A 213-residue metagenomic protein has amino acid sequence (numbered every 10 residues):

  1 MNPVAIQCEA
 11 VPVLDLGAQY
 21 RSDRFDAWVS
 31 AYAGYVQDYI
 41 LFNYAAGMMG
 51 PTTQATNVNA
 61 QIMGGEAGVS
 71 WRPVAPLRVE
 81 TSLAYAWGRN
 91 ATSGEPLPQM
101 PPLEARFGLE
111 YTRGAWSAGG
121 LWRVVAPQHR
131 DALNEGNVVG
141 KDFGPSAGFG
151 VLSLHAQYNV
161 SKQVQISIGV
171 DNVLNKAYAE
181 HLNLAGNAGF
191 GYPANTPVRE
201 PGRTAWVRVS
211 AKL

Functional and structural regions predicted by a protein language model:
M1-N2, Q37, N43-T53, P96-P101 (+2 more regions): Flexible, surface-exposed loop regions and adjacent strand-edge segments of Gram-negative outer-membrane beta-barrel
N2, P12-L16, M63-A67, L103-F107 (+3 more regions): Hydrophobic, lipid-facing positions within transmembrane beta-strands of outer-membrane proteins
A5-T56, Q61-M63, A177, H181: Membrane-embedded beta-barrel scaffold of Gram-negative outer-membrane proteins
I6-A10, N57-Q61, Q99-P101, P145-F149 (+1 more regions): Short sequence motifs at beta-strands and strand-loop junctions characteristic of Gram-negative outer-membrane
L16-Y20, A67-W71, F107-Y111, G120 (+3 more regions): Residues on the lipid-exposed face of transmembrane beta-strands in outer-membrane beta-barrel proteins
R24-A27, A75-V79, A115-G119, K162-I166 (+1 more regions): Repeated loop/turn-to-beta-strand initiation elements of outer-membrane beta-barrel proteins
A31-V36, A45, Q54-L133, L174 (+1 more regions): Gram-negative outer-membrane beta-barrel transporters
Y35-Q37, V79, V124-L133, Q157-L213: C-terminal beta-signal and adjacent terminal beta-strands/loops of Gram-negative outer-membrane beta-barrel proteins
